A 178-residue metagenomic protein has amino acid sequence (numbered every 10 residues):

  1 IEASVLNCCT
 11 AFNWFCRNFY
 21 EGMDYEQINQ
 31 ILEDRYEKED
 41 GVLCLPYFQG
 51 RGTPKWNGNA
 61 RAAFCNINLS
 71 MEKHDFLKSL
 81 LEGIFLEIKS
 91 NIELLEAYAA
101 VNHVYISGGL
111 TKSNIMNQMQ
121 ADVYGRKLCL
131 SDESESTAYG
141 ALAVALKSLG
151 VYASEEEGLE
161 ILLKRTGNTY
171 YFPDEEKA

Functional and structural regions predicted by a protein language model:
I1-A178: Glycine/Thr-rich phosphate-binding loops that ligate phosphate moieties of nucleotide and other phosphorylated ligands
